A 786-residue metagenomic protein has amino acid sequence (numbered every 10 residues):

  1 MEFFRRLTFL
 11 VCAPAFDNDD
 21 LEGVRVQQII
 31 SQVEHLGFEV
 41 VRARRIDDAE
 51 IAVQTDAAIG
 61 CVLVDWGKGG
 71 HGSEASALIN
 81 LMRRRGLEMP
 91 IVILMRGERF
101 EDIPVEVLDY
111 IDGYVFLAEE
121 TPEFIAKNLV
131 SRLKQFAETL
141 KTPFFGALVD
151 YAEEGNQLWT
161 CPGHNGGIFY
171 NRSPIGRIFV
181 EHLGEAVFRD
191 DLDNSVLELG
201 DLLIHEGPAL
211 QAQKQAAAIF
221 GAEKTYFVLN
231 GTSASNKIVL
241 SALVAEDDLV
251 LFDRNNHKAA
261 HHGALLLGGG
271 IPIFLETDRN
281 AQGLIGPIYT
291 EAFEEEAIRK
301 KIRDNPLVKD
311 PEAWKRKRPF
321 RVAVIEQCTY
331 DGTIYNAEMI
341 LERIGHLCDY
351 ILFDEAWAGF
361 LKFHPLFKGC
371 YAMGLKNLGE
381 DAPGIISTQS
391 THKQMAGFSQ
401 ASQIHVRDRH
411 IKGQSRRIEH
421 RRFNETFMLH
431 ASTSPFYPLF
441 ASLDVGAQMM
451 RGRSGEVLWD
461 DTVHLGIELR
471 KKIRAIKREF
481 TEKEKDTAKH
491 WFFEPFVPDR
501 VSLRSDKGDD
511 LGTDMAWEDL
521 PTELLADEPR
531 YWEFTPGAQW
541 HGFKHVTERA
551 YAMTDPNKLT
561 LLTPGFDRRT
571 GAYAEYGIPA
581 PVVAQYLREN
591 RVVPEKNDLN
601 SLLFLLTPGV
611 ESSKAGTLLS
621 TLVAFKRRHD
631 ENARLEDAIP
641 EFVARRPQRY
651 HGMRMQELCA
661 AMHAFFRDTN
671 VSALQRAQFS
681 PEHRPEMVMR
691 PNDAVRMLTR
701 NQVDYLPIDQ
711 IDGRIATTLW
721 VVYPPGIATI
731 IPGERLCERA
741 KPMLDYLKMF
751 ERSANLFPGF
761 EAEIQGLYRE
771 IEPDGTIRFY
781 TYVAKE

Functional and structural regions predicted by a protein language model:
E2-L10, A57, E88, A222-E223 (+2 more regions): A short, charged/proline- and glycine-enriched loop that marks the coil->beta-strand transition at the N-terminal
E2-V33, R42, V62, V92 (+1 more regions): Conserved acidic segment of CheY-like receiver
A15-D17, L94-F100, E120-T121, A356-P365: Short beta-alpha junction loops
A15-E22, D65-E74, G97-E101, T329-G332 (+1 more regions): Short acidic, S/G/P-rich loop/turn micro-motifs used as interaction or catalytic elements
S31, D48, V53-C61, R84 (+7 more regions): Non-catalytic terminal extensions of PLP-dependent enzymes
A43-I46, I51-T55, D65, S76-N80 (+6 more regions): Conserved PLP-enzyme active-site core in the AAT-like
R189-L199, K214-G221, I273-G286: Gly-rich Lys/Arg/Thr-decorated short loops/hinges at beta-loop-alpha junctions or inter-strand turns that position
A217-V239, L284-P287: Short loop-beta-helix segment that forms the pyridoxal 5′-phosphate
